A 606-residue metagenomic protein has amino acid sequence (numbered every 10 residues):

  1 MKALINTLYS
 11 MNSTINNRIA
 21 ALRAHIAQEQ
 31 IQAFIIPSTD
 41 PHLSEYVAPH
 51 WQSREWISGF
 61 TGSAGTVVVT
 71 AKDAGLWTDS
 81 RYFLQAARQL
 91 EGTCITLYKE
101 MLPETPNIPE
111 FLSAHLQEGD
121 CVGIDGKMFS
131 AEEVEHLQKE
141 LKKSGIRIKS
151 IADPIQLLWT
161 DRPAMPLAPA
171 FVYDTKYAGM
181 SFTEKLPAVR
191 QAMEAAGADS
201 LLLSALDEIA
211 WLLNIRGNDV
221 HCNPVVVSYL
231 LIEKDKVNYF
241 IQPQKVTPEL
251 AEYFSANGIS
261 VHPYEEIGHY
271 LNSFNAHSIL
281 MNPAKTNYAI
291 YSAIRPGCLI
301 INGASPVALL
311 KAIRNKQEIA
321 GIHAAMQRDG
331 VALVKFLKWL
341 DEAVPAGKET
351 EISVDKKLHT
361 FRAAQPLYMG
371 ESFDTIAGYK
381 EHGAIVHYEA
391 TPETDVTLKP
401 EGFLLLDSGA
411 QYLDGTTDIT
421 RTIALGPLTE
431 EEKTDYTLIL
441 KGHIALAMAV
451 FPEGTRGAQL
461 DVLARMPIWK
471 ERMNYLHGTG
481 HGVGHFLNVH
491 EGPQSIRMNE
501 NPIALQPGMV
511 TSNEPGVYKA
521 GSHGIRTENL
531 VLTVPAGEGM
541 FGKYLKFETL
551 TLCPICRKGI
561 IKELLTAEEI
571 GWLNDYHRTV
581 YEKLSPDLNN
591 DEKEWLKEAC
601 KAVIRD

Functional and structural regions predicted by a protein language model:
K2-D606: Active-site neighborhoods and metal-handling regions in enzymes and metal-associated proteins
